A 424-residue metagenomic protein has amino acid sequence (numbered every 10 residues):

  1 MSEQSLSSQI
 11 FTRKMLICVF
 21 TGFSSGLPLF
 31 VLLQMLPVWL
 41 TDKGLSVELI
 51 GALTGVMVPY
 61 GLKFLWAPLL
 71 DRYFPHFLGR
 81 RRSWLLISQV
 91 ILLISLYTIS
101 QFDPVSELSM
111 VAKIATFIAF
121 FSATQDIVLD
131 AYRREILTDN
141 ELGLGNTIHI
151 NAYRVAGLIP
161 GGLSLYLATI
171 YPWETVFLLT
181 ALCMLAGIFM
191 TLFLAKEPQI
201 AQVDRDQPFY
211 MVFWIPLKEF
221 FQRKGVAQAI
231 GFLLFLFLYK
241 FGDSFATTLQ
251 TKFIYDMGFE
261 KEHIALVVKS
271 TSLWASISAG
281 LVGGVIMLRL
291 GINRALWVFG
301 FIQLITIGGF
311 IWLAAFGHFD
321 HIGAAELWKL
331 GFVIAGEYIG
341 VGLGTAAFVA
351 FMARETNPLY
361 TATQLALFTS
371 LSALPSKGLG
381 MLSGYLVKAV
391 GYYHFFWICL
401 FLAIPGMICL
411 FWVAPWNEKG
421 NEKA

Functional and structural regions predicted by a protein language model:
S2-F11, Q199-G231: Juxtamembrane intracellular "pre-TM" segments in multi-pass secondary transporters
E3-Y60, G231-F235, Y239-F253, A265: Helix-loop boundary and gating motifs at the non-cytosolic
V47-E48, D139-I148, K261-H263, P358-F368: Loop-to-transmembrane helix entry/capping segments in MFS-fold secondary transporters and related SLC/MFSD carriers
L62-G79, S278-W297, V387-K388: Helix-to-loop junctions at the C-terminal end of transmembrane segments in multipass secondary transporters
L62-K63, G143-G162, A168, T369-G380: Glycine-rich segments within core transmembrane alpha-helices of 12-TM secondary carriers
L85-V105, I302-I322: C-terminal ends and interior cores of transmembrane alpha-helices in multi-pass membrane transporters/permeases
I87-L93, T175-F193, F396-W412: Symmetry-related core transmembrane helices of the 12-TM Major Facilitator Superfamily/SLC fold
A123-L137, L343-N357: Intracellular juxtamembrane helix-capping segments at the cytosolic ends of symmetry-related transmembrane helices
